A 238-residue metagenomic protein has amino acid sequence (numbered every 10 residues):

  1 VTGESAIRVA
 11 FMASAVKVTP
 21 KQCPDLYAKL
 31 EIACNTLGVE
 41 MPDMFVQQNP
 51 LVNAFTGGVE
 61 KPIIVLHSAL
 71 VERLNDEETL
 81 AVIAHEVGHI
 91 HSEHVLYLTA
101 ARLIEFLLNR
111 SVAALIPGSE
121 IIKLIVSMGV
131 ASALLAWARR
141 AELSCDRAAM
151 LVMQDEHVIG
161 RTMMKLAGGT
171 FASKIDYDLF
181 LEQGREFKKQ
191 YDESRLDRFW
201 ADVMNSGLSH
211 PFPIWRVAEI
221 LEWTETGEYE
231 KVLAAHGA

Functional and structural regions predicted by a protein language model:
V1-G57, A131-L134, T170-F171, E193-A201 (+2 more regions): Hydrophobic or amphipathic, alpha-helical segments that drive membrane association/targeting
V1-R8, R147, L151, D155-A238: Cytosolic-facing loops and C-terminal tails of multi-pass membrane proteins
S14, K21-Y27, A33-V39, I116-Q190: Short helix/loop segments within enzyme catalytic domains that coordinate or immediately flank catalytic cofactors
K21, V65-A81, A133-R139: Short pre-active-site segment immediately N-terminal to the catalytic Zn-binding motif
L30, L66, C145, F212: Residue-level signature of catalytic and energy-coupling elements of molecular machines, predominantly ATP/GTP-dependent
L74, I83-S92, S144, A148: Active-site His/Glu-centered metal-binding helix of metallohydrolases
V87-F106, A113-L115: Catalytic Zn2+-binding segment of zinc metalloproteases
